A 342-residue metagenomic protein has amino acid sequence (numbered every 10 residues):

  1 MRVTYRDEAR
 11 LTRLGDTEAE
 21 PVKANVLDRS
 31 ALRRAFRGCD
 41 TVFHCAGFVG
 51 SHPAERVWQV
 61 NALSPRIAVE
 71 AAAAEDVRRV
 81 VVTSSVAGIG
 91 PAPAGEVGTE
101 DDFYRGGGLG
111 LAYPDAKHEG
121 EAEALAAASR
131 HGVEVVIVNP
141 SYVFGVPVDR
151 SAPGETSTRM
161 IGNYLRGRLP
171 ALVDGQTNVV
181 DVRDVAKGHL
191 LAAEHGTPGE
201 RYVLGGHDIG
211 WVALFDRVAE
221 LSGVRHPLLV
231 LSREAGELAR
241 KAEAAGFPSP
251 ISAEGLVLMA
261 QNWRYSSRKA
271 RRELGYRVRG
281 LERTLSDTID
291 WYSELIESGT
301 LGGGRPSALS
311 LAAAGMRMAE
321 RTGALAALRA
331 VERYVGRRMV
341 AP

Functional and structural regions predicted by a protein language model:
R2, L63-Y113, V136: Conserved Rossmann-fold NAD(P)-dependent oxidoreductase catalytic core, especially the SDR/UDP-sugar
E8-G15, A19-L63: NAD(P)H-binding glycine-rich loop region in Rossmannoid oxidoreductase-like domains and their noncatalytic homologs
L109-I137: Active-site Tyr-X1-5-Lys
H131-V133, V146-T158, A192-Y202, V224-R225: Glycine/proline-rich active-site loop of Rossmann-fold NAD(P)-dependent oxidoreductases
E134-I137, S141-T177: NAD(P)-dependent short-chain dehydrogenase/reductase
T156, L172-A193, E200: Substrate-positioning beta->alpha
V182, D216, A242-R277: Conserved C-terminal active-site "lid" loop/helix of NAD(P)H-dependent oxidoreductases that clamps the redox cofactor
G188-I251, S267, R283-I289, E294-P342: Mid/C-terminal beta-alpha module of Rossmann-like enzyme folds, strongest in SDR-family dehydrogenases/epimerases
